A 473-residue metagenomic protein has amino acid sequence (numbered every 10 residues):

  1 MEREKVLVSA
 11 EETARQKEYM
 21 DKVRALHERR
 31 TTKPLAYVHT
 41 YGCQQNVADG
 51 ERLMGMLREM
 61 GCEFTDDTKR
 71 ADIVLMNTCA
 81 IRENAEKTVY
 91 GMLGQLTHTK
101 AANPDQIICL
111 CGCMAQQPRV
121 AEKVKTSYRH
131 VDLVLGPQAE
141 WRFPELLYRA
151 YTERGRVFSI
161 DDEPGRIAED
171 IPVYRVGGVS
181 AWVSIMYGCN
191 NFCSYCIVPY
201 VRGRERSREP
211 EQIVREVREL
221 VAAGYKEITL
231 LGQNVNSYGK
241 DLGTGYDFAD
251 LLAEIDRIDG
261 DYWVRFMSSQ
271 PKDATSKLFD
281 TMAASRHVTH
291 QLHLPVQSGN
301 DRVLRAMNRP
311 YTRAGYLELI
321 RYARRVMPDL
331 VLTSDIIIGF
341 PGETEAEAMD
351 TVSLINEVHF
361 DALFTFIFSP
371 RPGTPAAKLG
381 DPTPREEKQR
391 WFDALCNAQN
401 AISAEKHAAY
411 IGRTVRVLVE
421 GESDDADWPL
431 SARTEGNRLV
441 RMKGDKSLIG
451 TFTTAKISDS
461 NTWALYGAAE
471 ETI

Functional and structural regions predicted by a protein language model:
M1-Y238, K277, L292, A314-R325 (+4 more regions): Proteins enriched for Cys/Gly/acidic motifs involved in redox and nucleic-acid/cofactor modification
A85-K87, R204-E209, G239-G245, A306-R309 (+3 more regions): Short, solvent-exposed loop/turn segments at secondary-structure boundaries
D105-L110, Q117-R119, A222-E345, N356: Conserved SAM/AdoMet-binding glycine-rich loop
W141, N191, N236, D301-R302 (+2 more regions): Glycine-centered loop/turn positions within well-structured domains that cap or flank conserved ligand/cofactor-binding
V173-R175, D280-A284, V296, H407-A409 (+2 more regions): Replace "in large, NTP-powered and nucleic-acid-processing enzymes" with "in large, NTP-powered factors and other
V176-V179, C189-N191, V288, S298 (+5 more regions): Short flexible coil/turn linkers enriched for glycine and charged/polar residues that connect secondary-structure
C193, I213, L230, F266 (+7 more regions): Conserved, mostly hydrophobic/aromatic
K378-I473: Terminal RNA-binding accessory module
